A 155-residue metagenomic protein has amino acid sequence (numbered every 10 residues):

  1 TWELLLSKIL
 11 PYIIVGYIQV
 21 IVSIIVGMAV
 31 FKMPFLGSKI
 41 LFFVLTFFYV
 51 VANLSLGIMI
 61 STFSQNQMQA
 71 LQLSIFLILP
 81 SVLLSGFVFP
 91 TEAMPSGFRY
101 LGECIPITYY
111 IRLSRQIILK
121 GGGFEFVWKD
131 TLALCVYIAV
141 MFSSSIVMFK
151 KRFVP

Functional and structural regions predicted by a protein language model:
T1-S74, L79, W128, F142-S143: Alpha-helical transmembrane segments and their short interhelical loops
Y12, Y17, F31, Y49 (+4 more regions): Aromatic side chains
I13-I14, T46-V51, L73-S85, T91 (+2 more regions): Hydrophobic transmembrane alpha-helices
V22-S23, G27, F63, S81 (+4 more regions): Short, functionally important structural connectors and interaction interfaces within domains
P34, G86-V140: Membrane-interfacial helix-loop-helix junctions in multi-pass membrane proteins
V147-P155: Short cytosolic juxtamembrane segments of multi-pass membrane proteins
